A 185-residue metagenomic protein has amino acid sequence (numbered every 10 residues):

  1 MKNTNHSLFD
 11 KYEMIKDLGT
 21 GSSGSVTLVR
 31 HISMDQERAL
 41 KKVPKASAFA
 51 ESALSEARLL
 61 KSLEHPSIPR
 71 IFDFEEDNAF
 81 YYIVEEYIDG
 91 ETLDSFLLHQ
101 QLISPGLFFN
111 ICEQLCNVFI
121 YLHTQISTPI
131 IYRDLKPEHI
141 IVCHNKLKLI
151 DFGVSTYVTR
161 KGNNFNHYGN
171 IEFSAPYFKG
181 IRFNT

Functional and structural regions predicted by a protein language model:
I15-G21, V26: Protein kinase glycine-rich loop
S47-S62: AlphaC helix of the eukaryotic protein kinase fold
F74: Activation-segment/catalytic-loop signature of the eukaryotic protein kinase fold
N78-T92: Conserved short submotifs of the Hanks-type protein kinase catalytic core that shape the nucleotide-binding pocket
N117-I130: Protein kinase catalytic-loop region centered on the HRD/HxD motif
N164-F178: Conserved activation segment of eukaryotic-like protein kinases, specifically the C-terminal portion of the activation
